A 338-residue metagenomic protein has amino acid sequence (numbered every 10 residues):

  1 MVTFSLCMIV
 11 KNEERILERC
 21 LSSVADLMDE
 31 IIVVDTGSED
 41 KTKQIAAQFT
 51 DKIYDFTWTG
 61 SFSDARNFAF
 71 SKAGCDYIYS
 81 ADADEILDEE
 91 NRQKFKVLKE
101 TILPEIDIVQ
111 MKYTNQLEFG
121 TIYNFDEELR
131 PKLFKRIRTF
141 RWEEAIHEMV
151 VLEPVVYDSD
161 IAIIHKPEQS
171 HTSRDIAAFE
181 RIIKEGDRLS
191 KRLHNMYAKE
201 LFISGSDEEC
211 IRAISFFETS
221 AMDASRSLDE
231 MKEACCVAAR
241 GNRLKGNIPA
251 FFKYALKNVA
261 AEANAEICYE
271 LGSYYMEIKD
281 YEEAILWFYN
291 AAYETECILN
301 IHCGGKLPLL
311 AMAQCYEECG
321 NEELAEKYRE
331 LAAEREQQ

Functional and structural regions predicted by a protein language model:
M1-S23: N-proximal low-complexity "stem/linker" segments adjacent to membrane-targeting elements
R15-E18, D40-F49, E90: Acidic helix N-cap motif at the loop->helix transition within catalytic regions of sugar-transfer enzymes
S23, D35-I45, W58, D82: A conserved acidic beta->alpha catalytic loop
Q44-F68, K72: Conserved donor nucleotide-binding strand/loop of the catalytic core
D64-F70, A81, D88-R212, F217: Catalytic-site signature of metal-activated, phosphate-bearing donor transferases, centered on the GT-A/GT-A-like
I78: Short aromatic/hydrophobic "clamp" motif used to bind/position activated sugar donors
D175, C210-A213, F251, A284 (+1 more regions): Single-residue signature of alpha-solenoid repeat helices
